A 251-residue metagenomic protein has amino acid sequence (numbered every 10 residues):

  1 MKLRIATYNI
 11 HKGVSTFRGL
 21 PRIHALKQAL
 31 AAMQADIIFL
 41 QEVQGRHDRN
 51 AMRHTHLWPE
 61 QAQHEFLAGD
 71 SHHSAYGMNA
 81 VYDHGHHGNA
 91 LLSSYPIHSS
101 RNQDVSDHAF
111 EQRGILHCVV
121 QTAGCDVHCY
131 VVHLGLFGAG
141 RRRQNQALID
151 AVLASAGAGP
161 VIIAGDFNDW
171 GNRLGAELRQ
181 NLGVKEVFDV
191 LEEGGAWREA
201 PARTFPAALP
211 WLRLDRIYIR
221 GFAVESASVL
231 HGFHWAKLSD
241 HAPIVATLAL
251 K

Functional and structural regions predicted by a protein language model:
M1-I37, D70-Y76, A80-K251: Active-site regions of metal-assisted phosphoester/phosphodiester hydrolases, unifying DNase/endonuclease modules
Y8, Q41-Q44: Short loop/turn segments at strand-loop or loop-helix junctions that form parts of catalytic or ligand-binding pockets
T16-L20, H47-E60, E177: Short, flexible/disordered intra-domain loops and linkers
V43-H47, V81-Y82: Short active-site-proximal "capping" loops at secondary-structure junctions
E60-H64, N89: Generic internal hydrophobic packing segments that stabilize the cores of diverse globular domains
E65-G69: Extended active-site neighborhood of metal-dependent phosphoesterases/phosphodiesterases
